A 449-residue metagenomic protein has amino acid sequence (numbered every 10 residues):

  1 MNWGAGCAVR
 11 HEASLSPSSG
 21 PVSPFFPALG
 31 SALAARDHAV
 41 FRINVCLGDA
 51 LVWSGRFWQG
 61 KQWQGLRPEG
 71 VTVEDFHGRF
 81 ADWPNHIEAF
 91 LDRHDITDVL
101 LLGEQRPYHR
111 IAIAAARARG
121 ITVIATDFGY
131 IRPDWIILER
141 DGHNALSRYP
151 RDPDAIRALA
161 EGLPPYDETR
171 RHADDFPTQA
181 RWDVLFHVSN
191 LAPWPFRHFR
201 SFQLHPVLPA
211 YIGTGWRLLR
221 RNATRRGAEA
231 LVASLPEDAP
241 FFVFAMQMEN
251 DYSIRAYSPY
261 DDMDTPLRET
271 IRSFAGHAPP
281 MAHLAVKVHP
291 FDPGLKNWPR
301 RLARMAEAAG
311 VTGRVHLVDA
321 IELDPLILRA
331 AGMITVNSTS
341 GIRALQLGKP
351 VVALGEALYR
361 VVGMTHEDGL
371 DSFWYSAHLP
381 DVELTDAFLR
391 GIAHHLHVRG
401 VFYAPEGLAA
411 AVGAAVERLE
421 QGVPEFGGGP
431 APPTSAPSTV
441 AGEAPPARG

Functional and structural regions predicted by a protein language model:
M1-G48: N-terminal subdomain of nucleotide-sugar transferases
P17-P27, L101-E104, Y252-Y257: A short, glycine/small-residue-rich beta-strand->loop->alpha-helix junction that serves as a flexible
F25-A28, G65-I156: Active-site and donor-binding regions of nucleotide-sugar-utilizing enzymes
G78-D92, L295-S340, Q346: Donor nucleotide-activated moiety binding/catalytic core segment of transferases that use nucleotide-activated donors
D98-L102, Y108, D319-T365: A donor-sugar binding/catalytic signature common to diverse glycosyltransferases and related nucleotide-sugar
R119, I124-N222: Catalytic core of nucleotide-activated saccharide and alditol-phosphate transferases
P150-W194, M364-G449: Leloir-type glycosyltransferase catalytic cores
P193-R301: Conserved catalytic-core segment of nucleotide-activated headgroup transferases in glycan assembly
